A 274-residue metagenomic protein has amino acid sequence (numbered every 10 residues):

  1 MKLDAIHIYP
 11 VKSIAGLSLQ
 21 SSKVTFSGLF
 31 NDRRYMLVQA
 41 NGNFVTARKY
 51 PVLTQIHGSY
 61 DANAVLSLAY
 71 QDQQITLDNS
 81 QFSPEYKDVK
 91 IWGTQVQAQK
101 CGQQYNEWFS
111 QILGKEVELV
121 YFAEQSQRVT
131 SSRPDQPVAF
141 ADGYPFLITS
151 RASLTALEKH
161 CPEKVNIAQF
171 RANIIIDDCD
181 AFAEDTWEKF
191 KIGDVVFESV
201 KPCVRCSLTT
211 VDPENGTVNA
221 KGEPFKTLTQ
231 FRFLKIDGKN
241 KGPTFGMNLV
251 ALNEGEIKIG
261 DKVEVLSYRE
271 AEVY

Functional and structural regions predicted by a protein language model:
M1-Y274: Metal-cofactor-dependent catalytic cores
